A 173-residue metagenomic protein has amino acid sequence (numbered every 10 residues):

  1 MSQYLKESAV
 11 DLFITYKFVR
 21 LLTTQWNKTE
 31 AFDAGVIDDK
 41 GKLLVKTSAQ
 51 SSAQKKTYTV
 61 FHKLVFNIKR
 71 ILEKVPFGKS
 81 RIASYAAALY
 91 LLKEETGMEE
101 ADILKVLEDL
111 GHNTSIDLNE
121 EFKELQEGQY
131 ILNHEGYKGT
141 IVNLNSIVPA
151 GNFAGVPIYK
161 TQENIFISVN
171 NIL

Functional and structural regions predicted by a protein language model:
S2-S8, F13, K55-L173: Linear-motif-rich, low-complexity cytosolic tails and juxtamembrane regions
F18-D39: Short acidic, Pro/Gly- and aromatic-enriched capping/linker segments at domain boundaries
